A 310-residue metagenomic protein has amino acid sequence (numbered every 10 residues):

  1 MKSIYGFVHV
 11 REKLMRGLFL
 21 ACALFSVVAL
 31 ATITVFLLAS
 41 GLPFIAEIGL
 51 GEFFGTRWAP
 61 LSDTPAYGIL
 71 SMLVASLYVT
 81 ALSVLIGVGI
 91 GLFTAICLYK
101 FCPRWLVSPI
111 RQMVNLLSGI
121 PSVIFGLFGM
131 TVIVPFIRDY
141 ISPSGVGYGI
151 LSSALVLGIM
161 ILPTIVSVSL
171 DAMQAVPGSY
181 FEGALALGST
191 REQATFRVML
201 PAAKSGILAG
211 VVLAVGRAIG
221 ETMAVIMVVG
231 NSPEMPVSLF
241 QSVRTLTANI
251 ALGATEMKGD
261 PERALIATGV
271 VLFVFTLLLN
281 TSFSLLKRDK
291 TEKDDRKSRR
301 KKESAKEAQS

Functional and structural regions predicted by a protein language model:
K2-K13, G17, A39-S83, P103-R104 (+1 more regions): Periplasmic/extracellular loop-to-transmembrane helix junction in inner-membrane transport proteins
F7, L82-V114, F283-E292: Transmembrane-helix boundary motif in ABC transporter permease subunits
H9-V35: N-terminal signal-anchor/first transmembrane alpha helix
N115-I161: Generic hydrophobic transmembrane alpha-helix motif, especially the helices
P121, L187-G188, P201: Glycine/proline-centered hinge or cleavage motifs at structural transition points of membrane proteins
D139, V225-F273: Interhelical loop and adjacent transmembrane-helix boundary motif in polytopic membrane transport permeases
V168-S169, M173, R191-M227: Transmembrane alpha-helices
L170-Q174, G178, L185, T255-S310: C-terminal transmembrane helix and the adjacent membrane-cytosol boundary/short C-terminal tail of inner/organellar
